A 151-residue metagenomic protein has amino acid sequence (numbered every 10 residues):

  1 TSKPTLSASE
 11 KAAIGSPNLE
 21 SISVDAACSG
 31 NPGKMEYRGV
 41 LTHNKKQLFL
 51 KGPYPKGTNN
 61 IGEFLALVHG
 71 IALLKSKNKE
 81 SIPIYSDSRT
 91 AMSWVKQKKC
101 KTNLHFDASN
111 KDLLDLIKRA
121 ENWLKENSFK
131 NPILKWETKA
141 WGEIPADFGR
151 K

Functional and structural regions predicted by a protein language model:
T1-K3: N-terminal accessory interaction module
A8-I61, A72-L73, F148: RNase H-like nuclease fold core
S29-N31, A72-R150: RNase H catalytic domain
L48-F49, A66-V68, N110-K111: Short, charged/polar low-complexity linear motifs in solvent-exposed/disordered segments
K56-N60, F64, F106, N110-L113: Flexible, glycine- and charge-enriched loops at secondary-structure boundaries
I61-V68, A72, K118: A broad detector of short, well-ordered amphipathic alpha-helices that serve as recognition/interaction surfaces
